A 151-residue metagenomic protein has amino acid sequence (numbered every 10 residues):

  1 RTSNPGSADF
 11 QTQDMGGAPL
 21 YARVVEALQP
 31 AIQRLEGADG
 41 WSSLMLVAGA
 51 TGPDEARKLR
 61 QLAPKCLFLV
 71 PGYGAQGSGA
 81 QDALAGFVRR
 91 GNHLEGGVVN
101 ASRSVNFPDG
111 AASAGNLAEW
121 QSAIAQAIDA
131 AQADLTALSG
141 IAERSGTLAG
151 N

Functional and structural regions predicted by a protein language model:
R1-L44: Conserved anion-binding
T2-G6, S104-F107, A112-S113: A short, flexible beta-alpha/helix-coil linker loop
A18, A22, P53, G77 (+2 more regions): Electropositive phosphate-/nucleotide-binding environments in soluble metabolic enzymes
V25-Q29, A56, A80, A125-Q132: Generic structural signal for well-ordered alpha-helices, preferentially at hydrophobic/aromatic core positions
Q29-E36, L59-A63, Q132, T136: Surface-exposed amphipathic alpha-helices with a cationic face
L46, A50-N100, S104, P108: A C-terminal functional module that forms or caps the active site or interfaces directly with catalytic machinery
A83-R89, G96, F107-L148: C-terminal helical cap(s) of enzyme catalytic domains, especially alpha/beta-barrels
N151: N-terminal glycine-rich, Lys/His-bearing helix-loop that initiates the first secondary-structure elements of many
